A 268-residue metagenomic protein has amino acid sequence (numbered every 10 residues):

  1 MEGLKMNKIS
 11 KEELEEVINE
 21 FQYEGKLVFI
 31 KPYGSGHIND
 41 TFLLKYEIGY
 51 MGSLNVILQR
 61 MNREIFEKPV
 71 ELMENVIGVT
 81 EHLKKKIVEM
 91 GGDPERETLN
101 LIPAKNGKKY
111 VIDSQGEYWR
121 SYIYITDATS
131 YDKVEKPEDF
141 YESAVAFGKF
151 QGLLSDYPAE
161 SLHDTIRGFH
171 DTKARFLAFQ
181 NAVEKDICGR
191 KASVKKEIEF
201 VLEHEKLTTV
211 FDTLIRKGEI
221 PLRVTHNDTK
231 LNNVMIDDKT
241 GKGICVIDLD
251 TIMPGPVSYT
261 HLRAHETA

Functional and structural regions predicted by a protein language model:
E2-G25: Juxta-kinase regulatory segment immediately upstream of eukaryotic protein kinase catalytic domains
V28-L43: ATP-binding glycine-rich phosphate-binding loop
D40, V56, M61-A174, V257: Conserved ATP-binding subdomain of kinase catalytic cores across diverse folds
R60, E67-V70, I125, T129-S143 (+2 more regions): ATP-dependent phospho-/nucleotidyl transfer catalytic cores
E67-K68, I236-R263: Active-site Asp-x-Gly
T229: Hydrophobic HxD+1 residue recognition
N233: Catalytic-loop signature of eukaryotic-like protein kinases
A264-A268: Single conserved hydrophobic/aromatic residue that forms the stacking wall/gate of nucleotide- or nucleobase-binding
